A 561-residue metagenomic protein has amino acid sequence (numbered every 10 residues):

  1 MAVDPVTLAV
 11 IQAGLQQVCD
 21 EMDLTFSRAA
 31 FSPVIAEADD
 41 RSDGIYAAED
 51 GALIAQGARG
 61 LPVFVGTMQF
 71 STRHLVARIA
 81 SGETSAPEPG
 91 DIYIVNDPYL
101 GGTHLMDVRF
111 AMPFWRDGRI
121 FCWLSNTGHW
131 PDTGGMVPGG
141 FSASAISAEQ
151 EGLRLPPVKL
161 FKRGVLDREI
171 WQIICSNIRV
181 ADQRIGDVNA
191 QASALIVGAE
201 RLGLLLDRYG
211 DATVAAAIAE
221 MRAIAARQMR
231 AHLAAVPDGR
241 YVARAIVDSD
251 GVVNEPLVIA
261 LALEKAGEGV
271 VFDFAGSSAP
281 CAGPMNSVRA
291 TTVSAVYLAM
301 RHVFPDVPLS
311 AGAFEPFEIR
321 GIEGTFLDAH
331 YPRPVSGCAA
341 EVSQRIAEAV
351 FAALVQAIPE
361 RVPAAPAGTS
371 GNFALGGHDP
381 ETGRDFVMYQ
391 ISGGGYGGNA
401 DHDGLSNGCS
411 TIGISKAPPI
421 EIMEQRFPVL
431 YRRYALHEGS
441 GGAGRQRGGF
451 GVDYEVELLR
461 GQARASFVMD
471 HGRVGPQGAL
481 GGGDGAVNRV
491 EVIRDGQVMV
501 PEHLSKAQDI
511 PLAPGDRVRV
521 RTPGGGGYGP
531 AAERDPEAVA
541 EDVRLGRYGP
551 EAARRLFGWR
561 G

Functional and structural regions predicted by a protein language model:
M1-P89, D97-R116, I120-G561: Glycine/proline-enriched, intrinsically flexible loops and inter-domain linkers
I92: Glycine-rich phosphate-binding loop of nucleotide-binding enzymes
